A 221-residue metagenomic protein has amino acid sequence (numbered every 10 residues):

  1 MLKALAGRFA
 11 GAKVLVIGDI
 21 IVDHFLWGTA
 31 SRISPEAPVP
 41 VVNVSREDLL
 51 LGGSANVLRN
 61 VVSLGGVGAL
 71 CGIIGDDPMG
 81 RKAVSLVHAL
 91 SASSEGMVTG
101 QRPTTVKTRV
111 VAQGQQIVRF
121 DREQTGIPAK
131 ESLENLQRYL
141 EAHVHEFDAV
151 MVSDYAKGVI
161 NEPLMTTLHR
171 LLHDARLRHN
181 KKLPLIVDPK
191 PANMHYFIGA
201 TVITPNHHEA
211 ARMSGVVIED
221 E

Functional and structural regions predicted by a protein language model:
L5, G11-V14, V22-V152, E162 (+2 more regions): Conserved N-terminal subdomain of the carbohydrate kinase-like
L5-A6, N193: Short hydrophobic/aromatic segments of transmembrane alpha-helices and their interfaces
L15-F25, V187, A192-N193: Extended hydrophobic secondary-structure segments
I17, M151-V152, I186, T204: Generic enzyme active-site microenvironment
I20, I74, Q101, Y155 (+2 more regions): Short, ordered loop/turn segments at secondary-structure junctions
K157-G158, E162-E221: Conserved phosphate/ATP/ADP-binding segment of small-molecule kinases
